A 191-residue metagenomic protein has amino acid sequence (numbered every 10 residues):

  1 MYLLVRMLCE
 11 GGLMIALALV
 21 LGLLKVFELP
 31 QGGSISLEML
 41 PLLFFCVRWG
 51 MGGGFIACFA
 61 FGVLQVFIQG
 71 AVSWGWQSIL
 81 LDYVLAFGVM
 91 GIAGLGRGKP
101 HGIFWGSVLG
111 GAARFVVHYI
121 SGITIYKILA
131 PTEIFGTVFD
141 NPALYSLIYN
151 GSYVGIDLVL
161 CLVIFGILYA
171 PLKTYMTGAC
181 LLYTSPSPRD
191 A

Functional and structural regions predicted by a protein language model:
M1-R48, G52-I56: Hydrophobic transmembrane alpha-helices
M7-V20, S78-I123: Short helix-perturbing small/polar motifs within transmembrane alpha-helices
G12, F55, F59, V63 (+2 more regions): Residue-level signature of the transmembrane alpha-helical core of multi-pass small-molecule transporters
A18, G22, H118, G122-A130 (+3 more regions): Juxtamembrane/transmembrane-helix interface segments of polytopic membrane transporters
L21-S34, A60-L95, Y126-A130: Interfacial aromatic-anchored transmembrane helix boundaries in multi-pass membrane proteins
G54-C58, G75, I103-G110, S146 (+1 more regions): Alpha-helical transmembrane segments and their helix-entry boundary regions
D140-L160: Individual transmembrane alpha-helices with interfacial aromatic-anchor signatures
Y183-A191: Single conserved hydrophobic/aromatic residue that forms the stacking wall/gate of nucleotide- or nucleobase-binding
